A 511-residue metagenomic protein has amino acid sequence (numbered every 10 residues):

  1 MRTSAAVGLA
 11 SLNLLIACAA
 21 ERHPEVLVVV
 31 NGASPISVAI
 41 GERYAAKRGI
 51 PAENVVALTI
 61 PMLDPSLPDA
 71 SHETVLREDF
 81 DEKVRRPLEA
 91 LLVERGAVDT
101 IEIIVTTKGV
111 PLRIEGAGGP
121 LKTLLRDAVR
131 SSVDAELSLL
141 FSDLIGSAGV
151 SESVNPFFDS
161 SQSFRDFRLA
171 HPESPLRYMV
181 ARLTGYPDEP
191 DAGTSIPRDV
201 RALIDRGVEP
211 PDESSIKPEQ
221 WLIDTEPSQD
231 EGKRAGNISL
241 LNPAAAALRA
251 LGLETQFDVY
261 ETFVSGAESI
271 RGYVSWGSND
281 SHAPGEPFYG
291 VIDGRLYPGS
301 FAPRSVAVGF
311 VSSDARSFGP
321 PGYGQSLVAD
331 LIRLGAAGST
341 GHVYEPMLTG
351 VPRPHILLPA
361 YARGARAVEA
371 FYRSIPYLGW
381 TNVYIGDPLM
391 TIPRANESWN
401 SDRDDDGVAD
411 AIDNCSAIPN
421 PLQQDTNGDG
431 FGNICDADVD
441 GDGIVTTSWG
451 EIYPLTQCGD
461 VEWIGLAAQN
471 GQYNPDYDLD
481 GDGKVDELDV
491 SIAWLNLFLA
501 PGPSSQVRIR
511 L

Functional and structural regions predicted by a protein language model:
M1-S4: Positively charged n-region of N-terminal signal peptides that target proteins for export
A6-L15: Bacterial N-terminal signal peptides
G8, S300, H355, Y361 (+3 more regions): Hydrophobic alpha-helical context, especially transmembrane and signal-peptide helices
I16, G116, L121, A500-P503: Hydrophobic alpha-helical segments
C18-A20, W494: Basic/polar N-terminal segments that are highly enriched at the extreme N-terminus, encompassing both cleavable
A20-N400: Cysteine-dependent hydrolase recognition
N400-I412, A417-L511: Cellulosome-associated attachment modules in secreted, modular CAZymes
